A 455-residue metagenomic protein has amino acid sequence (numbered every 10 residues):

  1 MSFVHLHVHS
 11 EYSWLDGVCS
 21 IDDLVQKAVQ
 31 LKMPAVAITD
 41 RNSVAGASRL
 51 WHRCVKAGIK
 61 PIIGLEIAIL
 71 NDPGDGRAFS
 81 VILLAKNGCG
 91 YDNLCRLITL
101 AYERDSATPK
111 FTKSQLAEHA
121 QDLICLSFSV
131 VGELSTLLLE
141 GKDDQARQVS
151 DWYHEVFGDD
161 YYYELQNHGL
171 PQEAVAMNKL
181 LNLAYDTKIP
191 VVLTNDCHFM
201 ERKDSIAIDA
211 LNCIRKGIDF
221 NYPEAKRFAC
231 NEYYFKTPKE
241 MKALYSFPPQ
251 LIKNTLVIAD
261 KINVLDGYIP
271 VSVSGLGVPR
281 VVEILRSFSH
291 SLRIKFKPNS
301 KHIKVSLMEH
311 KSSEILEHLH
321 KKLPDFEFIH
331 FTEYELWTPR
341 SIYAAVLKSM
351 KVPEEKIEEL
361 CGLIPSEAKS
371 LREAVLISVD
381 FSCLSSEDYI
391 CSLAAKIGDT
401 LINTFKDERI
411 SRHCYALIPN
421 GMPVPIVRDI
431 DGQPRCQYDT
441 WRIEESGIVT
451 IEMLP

Functional and structural regions predicted by a protein language model:
M1-P455: Alpha-helical scaffold/interaction cores of sigma-54-like transcription cofactors and many family A DNA polymerases
